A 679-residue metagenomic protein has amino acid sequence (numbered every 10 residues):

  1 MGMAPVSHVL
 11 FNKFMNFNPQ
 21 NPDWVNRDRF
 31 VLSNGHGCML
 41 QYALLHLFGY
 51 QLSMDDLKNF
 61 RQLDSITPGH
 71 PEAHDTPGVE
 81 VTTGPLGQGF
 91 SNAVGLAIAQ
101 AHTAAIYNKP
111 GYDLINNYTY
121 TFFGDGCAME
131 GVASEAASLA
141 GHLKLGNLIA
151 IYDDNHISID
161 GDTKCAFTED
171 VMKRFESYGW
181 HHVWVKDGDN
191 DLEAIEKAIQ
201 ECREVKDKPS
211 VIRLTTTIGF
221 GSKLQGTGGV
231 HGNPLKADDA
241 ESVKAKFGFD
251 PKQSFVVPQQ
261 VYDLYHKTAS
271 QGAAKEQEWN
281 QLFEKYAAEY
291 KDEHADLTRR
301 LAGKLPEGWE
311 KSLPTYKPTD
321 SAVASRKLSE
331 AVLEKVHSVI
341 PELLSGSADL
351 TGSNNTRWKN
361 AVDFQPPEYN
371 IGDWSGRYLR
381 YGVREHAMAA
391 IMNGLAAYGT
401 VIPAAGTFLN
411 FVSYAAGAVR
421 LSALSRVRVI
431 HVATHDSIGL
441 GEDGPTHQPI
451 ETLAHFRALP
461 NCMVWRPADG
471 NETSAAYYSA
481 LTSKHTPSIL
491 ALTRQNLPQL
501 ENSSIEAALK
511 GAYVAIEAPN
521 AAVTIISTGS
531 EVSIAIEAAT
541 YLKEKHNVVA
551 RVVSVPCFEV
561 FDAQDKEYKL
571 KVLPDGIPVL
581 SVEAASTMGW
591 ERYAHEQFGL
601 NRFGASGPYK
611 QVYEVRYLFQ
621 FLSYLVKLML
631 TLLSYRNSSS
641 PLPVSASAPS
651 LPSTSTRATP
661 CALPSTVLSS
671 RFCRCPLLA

Functional and structural regions predicted by a protein language model:
G2-L143, R357-W358: Cofactor-binding active-site loop characterized by glycine-rich and histidine/acidic residues
H8-F14, L44-Y50, V94-A105, G141-L145 (+5 more regions): Alpha-helix C-terminal capping segments
N18-P19, Q100-P110, N393, A397-Y414 (+3 more regions): Glycine-rich phosphate/pyrophosphate-binding loops and their adjacent beta-strand/loop elements at enzyme active sites
V25-N26, S210-E307: Terminal amphipathic helices with adjacent charged low-complexity linkers/tails
D28-F30, V79-T82, Y112-E130, L148-I149 (+4 more regions): A short, small-residue-rich loop immediately preceding and capping a beta-strand
Q51-G78, G161, Y178-H181, K186 (+3 more regions): Anionic-ligand anchoring segments at beta-strand to alpha-helix junctions in alpha/beta enzyme folds, i.e., glycine
Q62-H74, N92, L96-I98, H102-N116 (+5 more regions): Thiamine diphosphate
Q281-R428, S504-V514, A518-A521, I526-G529 (+2 more regions): Non-catalytic terminal/interface segments that mediate subunit docking, oligomerization, and allosteric communication
